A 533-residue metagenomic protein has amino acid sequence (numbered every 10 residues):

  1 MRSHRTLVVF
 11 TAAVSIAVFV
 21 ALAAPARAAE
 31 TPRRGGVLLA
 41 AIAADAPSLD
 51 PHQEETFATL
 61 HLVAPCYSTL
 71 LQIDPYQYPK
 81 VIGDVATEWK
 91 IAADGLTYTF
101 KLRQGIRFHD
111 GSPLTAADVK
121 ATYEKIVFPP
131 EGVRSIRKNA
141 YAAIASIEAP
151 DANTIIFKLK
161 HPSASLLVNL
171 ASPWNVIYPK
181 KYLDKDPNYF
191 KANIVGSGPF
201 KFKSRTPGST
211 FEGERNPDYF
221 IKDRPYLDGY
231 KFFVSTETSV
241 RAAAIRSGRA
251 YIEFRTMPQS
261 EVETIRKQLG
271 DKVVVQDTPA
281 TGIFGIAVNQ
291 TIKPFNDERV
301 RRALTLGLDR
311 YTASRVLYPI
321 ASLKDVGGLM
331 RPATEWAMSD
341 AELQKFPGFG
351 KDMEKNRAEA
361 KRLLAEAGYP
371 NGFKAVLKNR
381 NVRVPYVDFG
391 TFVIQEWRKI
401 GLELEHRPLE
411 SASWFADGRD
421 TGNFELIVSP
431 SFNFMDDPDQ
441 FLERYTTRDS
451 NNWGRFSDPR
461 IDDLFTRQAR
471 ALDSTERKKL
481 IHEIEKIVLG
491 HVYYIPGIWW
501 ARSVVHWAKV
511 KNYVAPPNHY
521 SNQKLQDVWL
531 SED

Functional and structural regions predicted by a protein language model:
R27, K101, L114, K120 (+1 more regions): Surface-exposed binding/hinge segments that line and control ligand-binding clefts or catalytic entry sites
L39, T115-E124, A152-K158, G198-P199 (+7 more regions): Alpha-helical secondary-structure segments
A41-A93, E124, N193-V195: N-terminal lobe/hinge region of extracytoplasmic solute-binding protein
A44-L60, V85, S112, R137 (+4 more regions): A structural "hinge/loop" feature
T56-H61, C66, T206, T210 (+6 more regions): Detector for C-terminal structural segments
D74-Y76, V168-P225, G229, E237-V240 (+3 more regions): Gly/Pro-rich hinge or "lid" segments in bacterial periplasmic/extracellular proteins
T87-G132, P150, I156, R241-A244 (+2 more regions): Aromatic- and charge-enriched surface segment that lines or borders ligand/interaction sites
P129, S146-I147, K203-E212, K231-I292 (+2 more regions): Extracellular/periplasmic solute-recognition and catalytic clefts
